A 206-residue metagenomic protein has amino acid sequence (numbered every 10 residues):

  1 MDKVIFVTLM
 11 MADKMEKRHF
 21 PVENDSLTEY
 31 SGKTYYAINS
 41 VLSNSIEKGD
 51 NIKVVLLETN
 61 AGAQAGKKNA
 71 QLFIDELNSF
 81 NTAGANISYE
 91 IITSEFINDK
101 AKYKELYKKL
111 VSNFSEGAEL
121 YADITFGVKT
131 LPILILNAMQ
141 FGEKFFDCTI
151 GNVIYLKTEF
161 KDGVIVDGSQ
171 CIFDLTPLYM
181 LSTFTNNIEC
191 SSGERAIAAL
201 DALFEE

Functional and structural regions predicted by a protein language model:
M1-E119, Q140-E206: Long, low-complexity, Lys/Arg-enriched
A118-N137: Elongated alpha-helical scaffolds
